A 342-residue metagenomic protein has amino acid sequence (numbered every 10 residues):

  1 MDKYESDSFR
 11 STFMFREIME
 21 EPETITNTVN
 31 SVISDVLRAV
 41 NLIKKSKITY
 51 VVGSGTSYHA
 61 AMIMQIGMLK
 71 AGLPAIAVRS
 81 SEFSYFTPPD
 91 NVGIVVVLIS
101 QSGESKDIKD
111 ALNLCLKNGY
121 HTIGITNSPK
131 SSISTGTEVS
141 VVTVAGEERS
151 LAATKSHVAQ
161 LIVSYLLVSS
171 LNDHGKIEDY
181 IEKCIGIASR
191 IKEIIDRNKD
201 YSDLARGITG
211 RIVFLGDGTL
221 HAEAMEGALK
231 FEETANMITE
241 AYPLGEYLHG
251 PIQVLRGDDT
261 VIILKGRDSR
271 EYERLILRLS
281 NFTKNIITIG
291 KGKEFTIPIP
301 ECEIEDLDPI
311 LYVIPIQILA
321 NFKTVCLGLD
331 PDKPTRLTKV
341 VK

Functional and structural regions predicted by a protein language model:
D2-E23, I123, E147-S156, C302-V313: A cross-family phosphate/adenosyl-ligand binding-site feature
K3-K47, S189-D196: An N-terminal, well-structured beta->alpha segment
D7, I185-G186, L327, P331-K342: A short, charged, Gly/Pro-tolerant segment at domain boundaries
S11-M14, A60-M64, A224-E226, K230 (+1 more regions): Conserved phosphate/anionic-ligand binding catalytic regions in large, soluble enzymes, centered on
F15, K176-I181, S202-D203, G328-P334: Flexible, glycine/charged-enriched surface loops at secondary-structure junctions
V32-K192, D217, I252, T260-I304 (+4 more regions): Glycine-rich phosphate-binding loops that contact phosphosugars or nucleotide phosphates
G186-G207, K230: Accessory alpha-helical/coil subdomains and C-terminal extensions that flank or cap enzyme catalytic cores
I208-E273, R278, F282-N285: Acidic catalytic cores of enzymes that act on phosphate-bearing nucleotides/polynucleotides
